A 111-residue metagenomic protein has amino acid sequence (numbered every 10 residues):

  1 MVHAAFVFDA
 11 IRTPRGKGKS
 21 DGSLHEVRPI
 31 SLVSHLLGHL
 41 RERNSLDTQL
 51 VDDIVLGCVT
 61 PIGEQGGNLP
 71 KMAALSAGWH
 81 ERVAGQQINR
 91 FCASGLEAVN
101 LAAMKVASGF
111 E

Functional and structural regions predicted by a protein language model:
M1-K71, A77, A84: Conserved active-site "lid/cap" helical segment
C58-E111: Conserved catalytic cysteine-centered active-site region of acyl-thioester-dependent Claisen-condensing enzymes
